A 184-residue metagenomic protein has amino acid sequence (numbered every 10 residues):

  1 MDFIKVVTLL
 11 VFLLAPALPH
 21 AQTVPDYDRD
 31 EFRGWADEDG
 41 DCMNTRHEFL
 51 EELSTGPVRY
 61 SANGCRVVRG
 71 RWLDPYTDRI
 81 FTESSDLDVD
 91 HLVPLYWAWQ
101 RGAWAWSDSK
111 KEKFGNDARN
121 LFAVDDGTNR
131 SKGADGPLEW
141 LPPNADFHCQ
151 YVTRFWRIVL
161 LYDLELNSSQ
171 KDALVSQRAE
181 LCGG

Functional and structural regions predicted by a protein language model:
D2-L9: Sec-dependent signal peptide recognition, specifically the positively charged N-region followed immediately by
P19-A21: Boundary at the C-terminal end of the N-terminal hydrophobic targeting segment
R29, R33-W35: GGW-centered surface loops in extracellular recognition modules
E38-C42: Acidic, glycine-anchored loop motifs typical of Ca2+
T55-R69: A charge-rich, low-complexity, intrinsically flexible signal that marks solvent-exposed coils, linkers, repeats
V67, R71-G184: Domain-level detector of nuclease and nuclease-like folds in predominantly extracellular/periplasmic contexts
